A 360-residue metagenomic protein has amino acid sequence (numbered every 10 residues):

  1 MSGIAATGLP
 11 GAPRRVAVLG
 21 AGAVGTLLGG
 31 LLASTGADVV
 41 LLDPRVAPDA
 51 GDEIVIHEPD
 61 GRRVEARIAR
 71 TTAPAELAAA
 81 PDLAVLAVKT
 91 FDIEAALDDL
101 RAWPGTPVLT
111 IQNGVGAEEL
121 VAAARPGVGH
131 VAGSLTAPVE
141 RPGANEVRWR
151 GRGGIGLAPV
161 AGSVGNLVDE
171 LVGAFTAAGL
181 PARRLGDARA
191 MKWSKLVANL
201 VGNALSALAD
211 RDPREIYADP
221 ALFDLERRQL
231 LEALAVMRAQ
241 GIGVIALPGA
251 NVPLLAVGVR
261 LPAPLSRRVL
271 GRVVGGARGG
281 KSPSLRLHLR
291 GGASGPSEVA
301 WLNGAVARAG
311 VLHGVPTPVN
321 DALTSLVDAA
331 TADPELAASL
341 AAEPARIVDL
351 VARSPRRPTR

Functional and structural regions predicted by a protein language model:
S2-E65: NAD(P)+-binding Rossmann beta1-loop-alpha1 motif at the extreme N-terminus of oxidoreductases
P13-R14, T106, G153: Nucleotide donor/acceptor-binding cores
V16, A37-V39, V108, G127-H130 (+1 more regions): Hydrophobic anchor at the start of a short beta-strand that flanks the dinucleotide cofactor-binding loop
R62-R148: Rossmann-like NAD(P)(H) cofactor-binding subdomain of soluble oxidoreductases
N113-K195, L200-V201, S206: Rossmann-fold dinucleotide-binding core
R189-P213, Y217, A221-L234: Active-site-proximal catalytic alpha-helix in oxidoreductases
L231-L234, R238-R360: NAD(P)-dependent Rossmann-like dehydrogenase/reductase catalytic/cofactor-binding core
